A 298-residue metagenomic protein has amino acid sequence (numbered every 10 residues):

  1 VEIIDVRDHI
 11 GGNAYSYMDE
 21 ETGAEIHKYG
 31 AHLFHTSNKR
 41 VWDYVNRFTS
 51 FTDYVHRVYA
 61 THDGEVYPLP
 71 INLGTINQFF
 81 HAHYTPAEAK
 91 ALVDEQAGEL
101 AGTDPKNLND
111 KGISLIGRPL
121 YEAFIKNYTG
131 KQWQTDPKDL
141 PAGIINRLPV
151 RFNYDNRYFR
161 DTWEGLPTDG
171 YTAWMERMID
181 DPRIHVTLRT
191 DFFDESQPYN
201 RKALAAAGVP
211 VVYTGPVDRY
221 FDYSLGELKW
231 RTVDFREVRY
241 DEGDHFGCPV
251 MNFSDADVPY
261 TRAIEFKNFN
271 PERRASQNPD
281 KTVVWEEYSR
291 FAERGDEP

Functional and structural regions predicted by a protein language model:
V1-E20: Glycine-rich FAD pyrophosphate-binding loop
G12-N13, T61-D63, P68-L69, Y121 (+6 more regions): Short catalytic/ligand-binding loop motif for oxyanion handling, primarily in non-cytosolic enzymes, centered on
T22-G98: Dinucleotide-binding Rossmann-like beta1-alpha1 core, especially the glycine-rich loop that anchors the ADP
Y54-H56, T187-D191, F266: Conserved beta-strand termini and adjacent loop/short-helix elements that scaffold enzyme active sites in alpha/beta
D63-P68, L73-V209, F221: Active-site/ligand-binding neighborhood in enzyme catalytic cores
V209, R219-P298: C-terminal segments that line or cap access tunnels to active or ligand-binding sites in enzymes and enzyme-associated
Y213-T214: Redox-cofactor binding/interface segments in oxidoreductases and associated redox assembly factors
